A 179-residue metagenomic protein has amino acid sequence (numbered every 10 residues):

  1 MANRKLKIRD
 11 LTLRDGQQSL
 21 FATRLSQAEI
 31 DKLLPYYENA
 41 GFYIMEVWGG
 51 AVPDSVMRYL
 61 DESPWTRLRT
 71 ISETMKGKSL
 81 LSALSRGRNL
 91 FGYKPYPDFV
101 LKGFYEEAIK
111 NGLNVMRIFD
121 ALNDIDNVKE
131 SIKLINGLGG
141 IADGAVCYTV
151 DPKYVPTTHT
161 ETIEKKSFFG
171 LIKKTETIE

Functional and structural regions predicted by a protein language model:
M1-R4, E164: Basic/polar N-terminal segments that are highly enriched at the extreme N-terminus, encompassing both cleavable
A2, D10, R14-D15, T23: Acidic, glycine/proline-rich low-complexity segments that act as flexible tails and inter-domain linkers
I8, G16, Y37, I118: Conserved, mostly hydrophobic/aromatic
L13, L20, V115-F119: Short glycine-rich or small-residue beta-strand-to-loop segments that form or flank ligand, phosphate, metal/Fe-S
Q17-L20, A51: Short, basic, glycine/proline-bearing loop/turn elements
S19-Q27: Short, polar loop/linker segments at the starts of domains and inter-domain junctions
S26-Y37: Short catalytic helix/loop segments, enriched in acidic residues and glycine and frequently bearing histidine
I44, G49-E179: Active-site beta->alpha loop and helix N-cap motifs at the rims of alpha/beta catalytic domains
